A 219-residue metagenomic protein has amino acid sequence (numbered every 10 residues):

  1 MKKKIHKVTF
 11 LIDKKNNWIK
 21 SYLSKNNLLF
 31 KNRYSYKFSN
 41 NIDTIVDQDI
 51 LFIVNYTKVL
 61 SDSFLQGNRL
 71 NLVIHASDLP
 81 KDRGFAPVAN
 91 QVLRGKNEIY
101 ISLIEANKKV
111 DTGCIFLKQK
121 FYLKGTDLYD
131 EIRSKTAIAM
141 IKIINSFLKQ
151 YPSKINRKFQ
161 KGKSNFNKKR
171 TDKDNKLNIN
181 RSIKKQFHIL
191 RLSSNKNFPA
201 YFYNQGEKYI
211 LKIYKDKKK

Functional and structural regions predicted by a protein language model:
M1-K219: One-carbon transfer enzymes
